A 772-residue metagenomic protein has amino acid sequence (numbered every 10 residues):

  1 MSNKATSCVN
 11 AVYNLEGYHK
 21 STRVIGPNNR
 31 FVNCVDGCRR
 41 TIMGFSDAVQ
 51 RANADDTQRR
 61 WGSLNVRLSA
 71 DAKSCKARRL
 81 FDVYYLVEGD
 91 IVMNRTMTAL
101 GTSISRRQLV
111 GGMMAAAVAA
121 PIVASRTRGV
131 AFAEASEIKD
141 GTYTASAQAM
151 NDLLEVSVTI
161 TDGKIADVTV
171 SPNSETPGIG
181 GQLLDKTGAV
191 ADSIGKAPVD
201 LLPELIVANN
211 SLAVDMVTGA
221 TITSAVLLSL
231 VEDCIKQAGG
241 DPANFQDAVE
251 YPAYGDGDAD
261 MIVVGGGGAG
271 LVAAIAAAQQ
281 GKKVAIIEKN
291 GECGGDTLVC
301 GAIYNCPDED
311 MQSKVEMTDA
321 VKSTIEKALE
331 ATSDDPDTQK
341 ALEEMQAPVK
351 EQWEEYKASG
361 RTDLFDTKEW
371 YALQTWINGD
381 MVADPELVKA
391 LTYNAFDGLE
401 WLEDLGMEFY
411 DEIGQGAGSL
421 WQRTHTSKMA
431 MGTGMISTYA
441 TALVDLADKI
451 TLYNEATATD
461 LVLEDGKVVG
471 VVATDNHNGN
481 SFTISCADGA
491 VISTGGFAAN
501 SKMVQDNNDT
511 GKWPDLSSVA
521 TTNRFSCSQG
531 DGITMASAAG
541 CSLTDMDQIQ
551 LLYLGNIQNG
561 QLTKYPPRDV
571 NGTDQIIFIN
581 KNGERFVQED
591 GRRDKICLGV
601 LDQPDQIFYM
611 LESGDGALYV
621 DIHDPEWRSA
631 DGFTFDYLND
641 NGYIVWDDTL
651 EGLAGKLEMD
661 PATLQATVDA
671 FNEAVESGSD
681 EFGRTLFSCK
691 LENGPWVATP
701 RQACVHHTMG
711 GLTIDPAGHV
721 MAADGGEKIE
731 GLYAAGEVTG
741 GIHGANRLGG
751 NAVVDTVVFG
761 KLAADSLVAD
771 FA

Functional and structural regions predicted by a protein language model:
M43, N53-D56, S63-I104, A115-A119: N-terminal secretory signal peptides
N94-G111, A117-E137: N-terminal twin-arginine translocation
E137-D247: Active-site- and interface-proximal helix/loop "cap" or "latch" segments in soluble metabolic and energy-transducing
Y254-G267: Beta1/beta-strand and adjacent pyrophosphate-binding region of the FAD-binding site in flavoprotein oxidoreductases
A331-A347, I533-M535, A539-M659: An anion/pyrophosphate-binding glycine-rich loop and adjacent beta-alpha core in soluble alpha-beta enzymes
D363-N480, N500-K502, N556-I557, V668 (+1 more regions): Conserved redox-cofactor binding core of oxidoreductases
N478-N480, S485-N556, F759-L762: Glycine-rich loop(s) and the adjacent beta-strand/alpha-helix scaffold that form part
T663-N746: A glycine-rich dinucleotide-binding beta-alpha-beta segment and adjacent secondary-structure elements that constitute
